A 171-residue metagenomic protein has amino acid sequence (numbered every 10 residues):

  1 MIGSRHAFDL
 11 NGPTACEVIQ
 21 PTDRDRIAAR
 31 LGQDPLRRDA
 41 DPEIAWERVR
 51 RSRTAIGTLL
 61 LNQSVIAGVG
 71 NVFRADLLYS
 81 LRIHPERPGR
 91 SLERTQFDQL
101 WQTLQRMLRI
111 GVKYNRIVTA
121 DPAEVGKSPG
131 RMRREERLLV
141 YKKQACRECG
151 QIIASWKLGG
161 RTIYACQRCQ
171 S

Functional and structural regions predicted by a protein language model:
M1-S171: Structured catalytic/nucleic-acid-binding cores of DNA maintenance enzymes
